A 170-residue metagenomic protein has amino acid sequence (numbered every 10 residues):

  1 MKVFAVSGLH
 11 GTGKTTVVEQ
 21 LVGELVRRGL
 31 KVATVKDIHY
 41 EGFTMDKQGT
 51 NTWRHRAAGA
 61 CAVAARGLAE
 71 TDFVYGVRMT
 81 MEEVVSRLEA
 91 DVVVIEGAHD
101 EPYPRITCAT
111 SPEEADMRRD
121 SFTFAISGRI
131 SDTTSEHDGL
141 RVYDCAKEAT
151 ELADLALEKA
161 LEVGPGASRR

Functional and structural regions predicted by a protein language model:
M1, R28-K31, A60, E89-A90 (+2 more regions): Short coil/turn connectors at secondary-structure junctions
M1-A5, D154, G166-R170: Extreme N-terminal, non-catalytic leader segments that precede Walker-type/kinase nucleotide-binding cores
M1-Y40, D132: Walker A (P-loop) phosphate-binding motif
V22-M79: N-terminal phosphate/diphosphate-binding loop that engages ATP/GTP or pyrophosphate donors across diverse enzyme folds
G23-L25, V77, V84-S86, R169-R170: P-loop NTP-binding site
R56, S86-L88, D116-R119: Solvent-exposed alpha-helices and their adjacent loops that cap or buttress functional pockets in soluble metabolic
V74-E101: Phosphate-binding/switch loop-helix module in NTP-utilizing enzymes
V92-P165: Phosphate/Mg2+-binding loops and adjacent switch elements in nucleotide/diphosphate-handling enzyme cores
